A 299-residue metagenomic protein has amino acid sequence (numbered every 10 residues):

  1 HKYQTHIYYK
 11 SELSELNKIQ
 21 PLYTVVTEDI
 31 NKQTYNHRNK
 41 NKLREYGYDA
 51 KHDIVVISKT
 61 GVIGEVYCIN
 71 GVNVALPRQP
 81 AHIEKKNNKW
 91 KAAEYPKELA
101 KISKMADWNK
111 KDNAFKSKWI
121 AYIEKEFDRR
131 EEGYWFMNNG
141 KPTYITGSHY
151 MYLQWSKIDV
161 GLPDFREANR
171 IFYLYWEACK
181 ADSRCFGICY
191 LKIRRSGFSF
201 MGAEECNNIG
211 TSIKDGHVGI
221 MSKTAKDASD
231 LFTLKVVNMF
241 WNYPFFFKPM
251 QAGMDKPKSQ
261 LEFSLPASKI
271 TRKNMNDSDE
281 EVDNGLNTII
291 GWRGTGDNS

Functional and structural regions predicted by a protein language model:
H1-S299: Phosphate/NTP-binding elements of NTP-utilizing enzymes
